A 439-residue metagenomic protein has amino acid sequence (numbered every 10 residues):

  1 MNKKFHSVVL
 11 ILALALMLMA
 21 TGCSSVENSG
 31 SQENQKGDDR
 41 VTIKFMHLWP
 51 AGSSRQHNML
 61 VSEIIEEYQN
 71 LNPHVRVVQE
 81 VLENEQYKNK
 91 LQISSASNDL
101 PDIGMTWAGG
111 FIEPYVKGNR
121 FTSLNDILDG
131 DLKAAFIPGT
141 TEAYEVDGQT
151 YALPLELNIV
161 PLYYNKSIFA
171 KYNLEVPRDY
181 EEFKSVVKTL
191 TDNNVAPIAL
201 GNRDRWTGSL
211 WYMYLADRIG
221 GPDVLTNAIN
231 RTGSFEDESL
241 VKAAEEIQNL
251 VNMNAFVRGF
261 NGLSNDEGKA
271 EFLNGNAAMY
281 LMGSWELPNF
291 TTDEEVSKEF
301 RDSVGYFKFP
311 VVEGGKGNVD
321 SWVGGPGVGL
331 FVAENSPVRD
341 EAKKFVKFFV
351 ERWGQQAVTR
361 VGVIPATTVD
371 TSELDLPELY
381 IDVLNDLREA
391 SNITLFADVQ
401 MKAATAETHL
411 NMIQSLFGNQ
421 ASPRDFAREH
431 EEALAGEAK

Functional and structural regions predicted by a protein language model:
C23-E113, G118, V176, K298 (+5 more regions): Conserved N-terminal structural module of periplasmic/extracytoplasmic solute-binding proteins
E66-L71, Y172, M253, E294-V361: Extracytoplasmic/periplasmic substrate-recognition and gating elements
E83, W107-V160, K184, L190 (+5 more regions): Hinge/lid segment of periplasmic solute-binding proteins
P101-D102, L132-S167, A196-L200, G317-V323 (+1 more regions): A structural signal for short loop-to-beta-strand junctions that line the ligand-binding cleft of periplasmic/secreted
S123-F136, N202, I219-K242, E294-E299 (+2 more regions): Short, solvent-exposed loop/beta-turn-alpha elements that line the ligand-binding surface or hinge of extracytoplasmic
D147, Y151-L155, V160, K184-T232: Extracytoplasmic/periplasmic solute-binding protein
A170, Q355-Q356, T368-S372, N385-K439: Conserved C-terminal helix/tail region of periplasmic/extracytoplasmic solute-binding proteins
V187-T189, I229-F260: Glycine-centered hinge/linker elements that transmit conformational signals in sensory and ligand-binding systems
